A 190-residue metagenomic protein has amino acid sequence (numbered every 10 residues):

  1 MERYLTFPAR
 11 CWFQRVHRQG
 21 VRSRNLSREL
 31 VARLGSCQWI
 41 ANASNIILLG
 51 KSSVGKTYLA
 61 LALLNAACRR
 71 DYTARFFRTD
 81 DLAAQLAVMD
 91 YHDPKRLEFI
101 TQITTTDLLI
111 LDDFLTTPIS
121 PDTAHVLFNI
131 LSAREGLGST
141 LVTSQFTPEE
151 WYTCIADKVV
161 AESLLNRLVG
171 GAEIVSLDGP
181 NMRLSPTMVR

Functional and structural regions predicted by a protein language model:
M1-A9: Interdomain "pre-motor" coupling segment immediately N-terminal to P-loop NTPase/helicase cores
Q14-C37: N-terminal pre-Walker A segment at the start of P-loop NTPase domains
A41-I46: Pre-Walker A (Motif I) flank of P-loop NTPase domains
L48-G50: Hydrophobic anchor at the beta1->P-loop junction of P-loop NTPases
S53: Walker A (P-loop) phosphate-binding loop of P-loop NTPases
K56: Conserved lysine of the Walker
L59, L63: Hydrophobic positions on the alpha1 helix immediately C-terminal to the Walker A/P-loop
T73, F77, L82-P94, E98-T101 (+2 more regions): Replace "adjacent to P-loop NTPase cores in ATP/GTP-dependent enzymes" with "adjacent to NTP-binding cores
